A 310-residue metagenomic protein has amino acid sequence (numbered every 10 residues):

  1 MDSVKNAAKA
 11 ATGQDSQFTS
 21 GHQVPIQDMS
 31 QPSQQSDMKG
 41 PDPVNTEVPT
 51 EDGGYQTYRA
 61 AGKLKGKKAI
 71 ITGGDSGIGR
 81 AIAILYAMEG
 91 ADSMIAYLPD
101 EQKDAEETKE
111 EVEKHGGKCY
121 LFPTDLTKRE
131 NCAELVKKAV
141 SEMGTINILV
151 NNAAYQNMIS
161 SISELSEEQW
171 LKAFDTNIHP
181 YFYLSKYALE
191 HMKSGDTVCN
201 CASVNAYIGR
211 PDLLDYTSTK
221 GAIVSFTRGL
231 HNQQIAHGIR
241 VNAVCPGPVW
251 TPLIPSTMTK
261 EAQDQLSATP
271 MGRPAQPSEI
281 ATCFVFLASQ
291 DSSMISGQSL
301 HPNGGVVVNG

Functional and structural regions predicted by a protein language model:
M1-K65: Non-catalytic terminal and boundary segments that flank Rossmann-like NAD(P)-dependent oxidoreductase
K128, A133, K137, S141 (+4 more regions): Conserved mid-core segment of classical short-chain dehydrogenase/reductases
K137, S141, D175-D196, H231-N232 (+2 more regions): Amphipathic alpha-helical dimer-interface segment in Rossmann-like NAD(P)H-dependent oxidoreductases
N147, Y155, S163-F182, C199 (+2 more regions): Catalytic Tyr-X3-Lys loop
S185, T219, T227: Active-site helix of classical SDR
S203: Residue(s) in the substrate-gating loop at a strand-loop-helix junction that position the organic substrate next
I208, M271, V285, S296-G310: Short C-terminal tail/terminal secondary-structure segment of NAD(P)H-dependent dehydrogenase/reductase domains
I235, R240, I295-G297: Short, small/polar-rich loop/turn modules that mediate ligand/substrate recognition or access, typified
